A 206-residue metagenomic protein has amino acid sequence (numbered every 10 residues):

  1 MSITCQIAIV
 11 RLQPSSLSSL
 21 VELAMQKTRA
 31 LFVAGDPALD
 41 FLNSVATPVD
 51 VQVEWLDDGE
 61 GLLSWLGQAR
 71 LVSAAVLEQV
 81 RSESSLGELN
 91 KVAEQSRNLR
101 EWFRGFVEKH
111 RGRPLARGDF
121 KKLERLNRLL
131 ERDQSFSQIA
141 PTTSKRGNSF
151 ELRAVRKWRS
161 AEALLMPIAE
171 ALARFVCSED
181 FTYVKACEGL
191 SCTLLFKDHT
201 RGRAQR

Functional and structural regions predicted by a protein language model:
M1-A186: Short helix-coil boundary/hinge micro-motifs
K185-T193: Cys/His/Pro-rich metal-binding microdomains
L195-R201: Short Cys/His-rich "knuckle" micro-motifs
G202-R206: Cysteine-rich micro-motifs
